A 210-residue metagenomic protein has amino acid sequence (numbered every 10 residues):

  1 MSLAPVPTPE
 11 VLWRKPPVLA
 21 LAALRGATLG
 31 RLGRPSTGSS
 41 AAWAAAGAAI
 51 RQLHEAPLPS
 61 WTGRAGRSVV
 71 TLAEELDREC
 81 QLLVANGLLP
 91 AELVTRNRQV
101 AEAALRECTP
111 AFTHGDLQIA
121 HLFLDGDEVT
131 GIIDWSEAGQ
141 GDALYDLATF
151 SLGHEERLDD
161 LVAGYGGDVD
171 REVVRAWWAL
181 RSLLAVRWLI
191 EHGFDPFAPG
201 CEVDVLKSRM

Functional and structural regions predicted by a protein language model:
M1-G66: ATP-binding pocket architecture of kinase catalytic cores
V11, A22, A46, I50-L53 (+6 more regions): Generic structural signal for small/hydrophobic residues in well-ordered secondary structure, especially within
V11, R98-L147: Active-site acidic catalytic loop and adjacent metal/ATP-binding pocket of ATP-dependent phosphoryl transfer enzymes
P17-S36, E55-L58, D77-V84, L180-F197: A glycine-centered beta->alpha junction motif in the catalytic cores of kinase/phosphotransferase enzymes
L24-R25, G126-E128, E155-E156: Short loop segments at secondary-structure junctions
R25, S36-S39, W43-A44, E55-G115 (+3 more regions): An alpha-helical support segment within catalytic cores of ATP-dependent transferases
W43-A46, V94, A179, P199: Hydrophobic packing residues in well-ordered alpha-helices of helical domains and bundles
Q140-A143, A148-M210: Helix-rich C-terminal or lid/interface subdomains of diverse kinases
